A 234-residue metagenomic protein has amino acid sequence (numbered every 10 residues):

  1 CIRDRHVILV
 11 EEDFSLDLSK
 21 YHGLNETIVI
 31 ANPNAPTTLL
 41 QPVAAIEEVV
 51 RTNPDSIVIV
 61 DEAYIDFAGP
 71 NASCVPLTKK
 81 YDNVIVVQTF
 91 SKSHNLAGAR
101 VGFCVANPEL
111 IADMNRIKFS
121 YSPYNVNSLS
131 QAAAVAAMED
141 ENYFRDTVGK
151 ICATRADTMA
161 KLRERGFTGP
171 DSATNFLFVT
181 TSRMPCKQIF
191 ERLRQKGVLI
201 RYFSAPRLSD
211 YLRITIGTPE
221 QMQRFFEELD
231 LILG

Functional and structural regions predicted by a protein language model:
C1-I2: Short, small-residue-biased leader/transition segments that mark boundaries at the very start of proteins
S15, G98, A173, R207-D210: Short acidic/glycine-enriched loop/turn segments that link adjacent beta-strands
S15-L24, P36-V58, E62-L96: Active-site pre-lysine segment of PLP-dependent enzymes
T27-A31, I59, F103-V105: Structural motif
A44, E191-K196, R201, A205-G234: PLP-dependent enzyme catalytic core of the Aspartate aminotransferase-like
N83-R163, F167-P170: PLP-dependent aminotransferase class I/II
C152, E164-K196, L212: Conserved PLP-binding catalytic core of the aspartate aminotransferase-like
